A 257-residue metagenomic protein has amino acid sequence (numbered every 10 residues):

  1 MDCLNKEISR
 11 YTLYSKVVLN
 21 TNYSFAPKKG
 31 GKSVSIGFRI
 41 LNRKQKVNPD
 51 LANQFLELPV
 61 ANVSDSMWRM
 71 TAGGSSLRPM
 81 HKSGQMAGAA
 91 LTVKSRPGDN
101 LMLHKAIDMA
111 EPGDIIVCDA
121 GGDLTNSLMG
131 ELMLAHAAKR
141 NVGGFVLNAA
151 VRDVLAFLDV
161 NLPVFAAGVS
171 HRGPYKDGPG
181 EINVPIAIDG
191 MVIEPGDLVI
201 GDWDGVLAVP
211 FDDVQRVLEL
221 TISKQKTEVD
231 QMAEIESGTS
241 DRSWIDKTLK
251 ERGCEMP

Functional and structural regions predicted by a protein language model:
K16-V17, N22-S33: Short, Lys/Arg-enriched N-terminal segments with co-localized hydrophobic residues within the first ~10-30 amino acids
S35-P195, V209-P257: Feature captures the catalytic cores and cofactor-binding loops of soluble hydro-lyases/lyases that act on carboxylate
L198-G201: Acidic and generally charged, gly/proline-rich low-complexity regions
